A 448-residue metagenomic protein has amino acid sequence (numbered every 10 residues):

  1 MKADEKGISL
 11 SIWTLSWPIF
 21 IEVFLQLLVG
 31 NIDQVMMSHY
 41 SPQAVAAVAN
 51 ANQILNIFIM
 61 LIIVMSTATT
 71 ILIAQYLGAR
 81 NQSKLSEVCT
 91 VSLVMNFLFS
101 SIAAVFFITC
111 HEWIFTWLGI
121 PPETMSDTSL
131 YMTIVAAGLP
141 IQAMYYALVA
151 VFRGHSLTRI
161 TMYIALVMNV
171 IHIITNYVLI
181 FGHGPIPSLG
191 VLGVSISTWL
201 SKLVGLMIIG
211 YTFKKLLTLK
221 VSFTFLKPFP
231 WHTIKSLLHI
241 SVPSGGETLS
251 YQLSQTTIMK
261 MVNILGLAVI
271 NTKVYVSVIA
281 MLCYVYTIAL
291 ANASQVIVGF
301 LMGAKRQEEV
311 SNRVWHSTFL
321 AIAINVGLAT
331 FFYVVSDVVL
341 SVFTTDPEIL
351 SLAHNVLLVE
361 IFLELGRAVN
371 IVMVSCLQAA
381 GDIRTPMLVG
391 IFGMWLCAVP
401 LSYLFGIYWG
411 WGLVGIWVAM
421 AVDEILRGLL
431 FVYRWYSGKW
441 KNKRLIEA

Functional and structural regions predicted by a protein language model:
M1-I19, I73-P140, I171, I186-V242 (+2 more regions): Short alpha-helical transmembrane segments in multi-pass integral membrane proteins
I8, F20, I32-M36, A44 (+12 more regions): Hydrophobic alpha-helical segments typical of transmembrane helices and their membrane-interface/capping positions
L10, L25-Q26, I62-I63, A103 (+8 more regions): Alpha-helical transmembrane segments of multi-pass membrane transport proteins
T14-D33, I134, M168, S201-G205 (+4 more regions): Transmembrane helical elements of multi-pass membrane transporters/channels
I19, V23, Q34-V35, I71 (+15 more regions): Transmembrane alpha-helix boundary and packing residues in multipass membrane permease domains and related
F24, L28-A46, F115-P122, V178-L189 (+4 more regions): Helix-terminus/linker motif at the lipid-water interface of multi-pass membrane proteins
V45-V105, Q142-T161, M259, K273-S336 (+1 more regions): Small-residue-rich hydrophobic transmembrane alpha-helices
S66, V135-R153, T161-N169, V194-I209 (+6 more regions): Short runs within selected transmembrane alpha-helices of multi-pass transporters and secretion channels
